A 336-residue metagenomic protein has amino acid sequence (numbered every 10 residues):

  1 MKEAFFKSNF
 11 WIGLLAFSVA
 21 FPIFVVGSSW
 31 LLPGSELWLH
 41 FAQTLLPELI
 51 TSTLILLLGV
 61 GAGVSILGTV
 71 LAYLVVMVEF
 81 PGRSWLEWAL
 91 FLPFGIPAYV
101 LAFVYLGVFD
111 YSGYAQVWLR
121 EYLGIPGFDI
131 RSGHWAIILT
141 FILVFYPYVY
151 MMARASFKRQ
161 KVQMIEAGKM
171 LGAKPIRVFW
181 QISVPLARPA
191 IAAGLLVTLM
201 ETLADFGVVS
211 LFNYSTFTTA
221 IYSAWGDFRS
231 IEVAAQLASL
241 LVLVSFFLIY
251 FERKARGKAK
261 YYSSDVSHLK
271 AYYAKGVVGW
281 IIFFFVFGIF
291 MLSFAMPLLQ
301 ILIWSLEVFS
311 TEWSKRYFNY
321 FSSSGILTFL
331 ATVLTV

Functional and structural regions predicted by a protein language model:
K2-P33, T44-K158, L186-F206, A234-R253 (+2 more regions): Membrane-water interface segments at the C-terminal ends of transmembrane alpha-helices in multi-pass inner-membrane
G27-W38, D110-L123, F212-T218, K258-S267: Peri-membrane helix termini and adjoining interfacial loops of integral membrane proteins
E36, N213-A224, Q300-W304, R316: Short hydrophobic, aromatic-rich alpha-helical segments embedded in or entering the lipid bilayer of multi-pass
V78-G82, K158-Q163, A173-I176, D227-I231: Juxtamembrane helix-boundary/capping and inter-helix hinge elements in multi-pass membrane proteins
G107, L203-R229: Glycine-rich helix-loop "coupling/hinge" segments at transmembrane-helix boundaries in multipass transporters
K161-V162, R177, Y214-T218, F247-I281 (+1 more regions): Feature of multi-pass inner-membrane transport and sensor proteins that recognizes transmembrane helices together
L171-G172, P185: Glycine/proline-centered hinge or cleavage motifs at structural transition points of membrane proteins
